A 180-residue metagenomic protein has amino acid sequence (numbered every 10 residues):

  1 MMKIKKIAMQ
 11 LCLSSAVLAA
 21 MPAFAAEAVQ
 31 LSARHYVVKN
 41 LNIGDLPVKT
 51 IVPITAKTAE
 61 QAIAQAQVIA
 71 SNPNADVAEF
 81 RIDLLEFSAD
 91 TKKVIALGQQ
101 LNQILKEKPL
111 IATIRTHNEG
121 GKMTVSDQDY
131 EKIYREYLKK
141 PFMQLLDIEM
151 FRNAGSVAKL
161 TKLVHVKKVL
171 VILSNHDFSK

Functional and structural regions predicted by a protein language model:
M2-C12: Bacterial N-terminal signal peptides that target proteins for export
A20-P22: N-terminal signal peptide c-region/cleavage motif recognized by signal peptidases
A25-Q61: N-terminal amphipathic alpha-helix/helix-capping segment at the start of soluble metabolic enzymes
V48-Q65, T116-Q128, I172-K180: Active-site mouth loops of central-metabolism enzymes
K49-I51, V77-E79, P109-T113, M143-D147 (+1 more regions): Structural preference for beta-strand elements that scaffold enzyme active sites
E79-F87, F142-S156, I172-K180: Catalytic beta/alpha-barrel core
E86-L101, M150-V164: Active-site-adjacent beta->alpha loops and helix N-cap segments on the catalytic face of soluble alpha/beta enzymes
A112-D147: Glycine/small-residue-rich loop that forms an oxyanion/phosphate-binding "nest" at active or ligand-binding sites
